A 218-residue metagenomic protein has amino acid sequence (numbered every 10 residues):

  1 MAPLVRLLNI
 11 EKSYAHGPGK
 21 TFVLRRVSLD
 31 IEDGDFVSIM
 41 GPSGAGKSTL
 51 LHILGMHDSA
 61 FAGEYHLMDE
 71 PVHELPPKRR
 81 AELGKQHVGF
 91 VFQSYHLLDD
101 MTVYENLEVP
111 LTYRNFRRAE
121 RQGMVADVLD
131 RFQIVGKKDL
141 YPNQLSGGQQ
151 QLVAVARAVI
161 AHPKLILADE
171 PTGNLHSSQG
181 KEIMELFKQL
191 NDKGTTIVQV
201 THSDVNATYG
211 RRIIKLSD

Functional and structural regions predicted by a protein language model:
M40-P42: The feature captures the beta-strand-to-loop junction immediately N-terminal to the Walker
G63-P71: Conserved ABC transporter NBD signature motif
M101-V109: Short coil-to-helix segment of the ABC ATPase nucleotide-binding domain corresponding to the Q-loop/switch region
Y141-Q151: Conserved ABC ATPase signature
V155: Hydrophobic anchor residue at the start of the ABC signature
H162: Conserved catalytic motifs of ABC-family nucleotide-binding domains
I166-D169: Catalytic Walker B motif of ABC-type/P-loop ATPase nucleotide-binding domains
